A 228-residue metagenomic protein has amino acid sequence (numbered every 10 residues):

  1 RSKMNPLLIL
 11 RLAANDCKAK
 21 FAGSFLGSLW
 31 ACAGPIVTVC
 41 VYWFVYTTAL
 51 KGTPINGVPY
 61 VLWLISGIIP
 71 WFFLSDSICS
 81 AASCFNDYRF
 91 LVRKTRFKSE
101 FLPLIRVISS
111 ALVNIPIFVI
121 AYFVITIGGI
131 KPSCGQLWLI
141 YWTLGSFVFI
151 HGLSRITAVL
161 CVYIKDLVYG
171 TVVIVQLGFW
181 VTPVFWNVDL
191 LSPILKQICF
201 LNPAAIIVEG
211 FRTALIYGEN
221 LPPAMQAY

Functional and structural regions predicted by a protein language model:
R1-Y228: Hydrophobic transmembrane alpha-helices and immediately adjacent juxtamembrane helices of multi-pass inner-membrane
